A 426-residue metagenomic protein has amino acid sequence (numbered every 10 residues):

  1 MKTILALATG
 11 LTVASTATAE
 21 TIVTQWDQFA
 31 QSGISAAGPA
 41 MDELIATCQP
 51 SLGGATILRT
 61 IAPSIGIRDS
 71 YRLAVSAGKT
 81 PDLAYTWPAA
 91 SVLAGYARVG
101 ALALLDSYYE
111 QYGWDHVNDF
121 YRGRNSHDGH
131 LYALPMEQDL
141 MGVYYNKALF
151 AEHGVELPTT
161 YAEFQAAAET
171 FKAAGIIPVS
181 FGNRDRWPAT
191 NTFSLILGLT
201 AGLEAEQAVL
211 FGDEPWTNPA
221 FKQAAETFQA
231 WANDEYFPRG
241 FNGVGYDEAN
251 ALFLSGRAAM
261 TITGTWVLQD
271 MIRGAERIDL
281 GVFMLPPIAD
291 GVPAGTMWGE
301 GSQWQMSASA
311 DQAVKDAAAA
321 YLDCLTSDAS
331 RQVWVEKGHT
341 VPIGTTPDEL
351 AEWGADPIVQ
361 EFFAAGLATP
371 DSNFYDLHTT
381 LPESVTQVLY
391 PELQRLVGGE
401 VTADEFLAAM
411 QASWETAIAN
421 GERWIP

Functional and structural regions predicted by a protein language model:
A19-V99, Q111-W114, L157, G291 (+3 more regions): Conserved N-terminal structural module of periplasmic/extracytoplasmic solute-binding proteins
A46, P50-S51, H153, D234 (+1 more regions): Extracytoplasmic/periplasmic substrate-recognition and gating elements
D82, Y112-A148, I177-S180, G291-M297 (+1 more regions): A structural signal for short loop-to-beta-strand junctions that line the ligand-binding cleft of periplasmic/secreted
P88-M141, E156, Q165, F171 (+3 more regions): Hinge/lid segment of periplasmic solute-binding proteins
A103-N118, N183, T200-Q223, R273-A275 (+4 more regions): Short, solvent-exposed loop/beta-turn-alpha elements that line the ligand-binding surface or hinge of extracytoplasmic
S126, L210, V341-I343, E361-E415: C-terminal capping/gating helix-and-loop segments adjacent to ligand/active sites or protein-protein/ligand interfaces
D128, Y132-M136, M141, Q165-E214 (+2 more regions): Extracytoplasmic/periplasmic solute-binding protein
T170, L210-F241: Glycine-centered hinge/linker elements that transmit conformational signals in sensory and ligand-binding systems
